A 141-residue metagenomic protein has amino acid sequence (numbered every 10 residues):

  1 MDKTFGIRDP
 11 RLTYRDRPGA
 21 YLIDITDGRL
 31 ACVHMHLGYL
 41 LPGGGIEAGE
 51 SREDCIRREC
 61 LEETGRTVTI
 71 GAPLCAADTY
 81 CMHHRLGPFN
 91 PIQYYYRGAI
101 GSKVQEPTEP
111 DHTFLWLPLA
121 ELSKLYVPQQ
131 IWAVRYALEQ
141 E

Functional and structural regions predicted by a protein language model:
M1, L74-C75: Local beta-strand/beta-hairpin segments that build beta-sheet-rich folds
M1-Y21: Acidic, metal-coordinating catalytic segment for phosphate/diphosphate chemistry, firing primarily on the Nudix
M35-L37: C-terminal lobe/hinge of AMP-binding adenylation domains
L40-G44: A short gly/proline-enriched turn/hairpin at secondary-structure junctions
I46-T69, A77-Q130: Unchanged
